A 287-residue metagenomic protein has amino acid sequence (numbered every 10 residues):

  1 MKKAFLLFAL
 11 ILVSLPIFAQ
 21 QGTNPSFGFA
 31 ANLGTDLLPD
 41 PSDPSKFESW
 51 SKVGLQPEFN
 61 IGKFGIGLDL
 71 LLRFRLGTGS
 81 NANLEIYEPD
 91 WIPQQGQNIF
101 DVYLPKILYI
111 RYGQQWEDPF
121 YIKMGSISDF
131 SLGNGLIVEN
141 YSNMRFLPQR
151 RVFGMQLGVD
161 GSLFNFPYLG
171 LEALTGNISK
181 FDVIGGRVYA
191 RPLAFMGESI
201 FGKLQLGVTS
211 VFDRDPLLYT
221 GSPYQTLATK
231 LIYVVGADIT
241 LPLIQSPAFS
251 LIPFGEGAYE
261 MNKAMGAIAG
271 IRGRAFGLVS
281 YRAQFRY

Functional and structural regions predicted by a protein language model:
A4-F18: Sec-dependent N-terminal signal peptides
Q21-P39, P44-W50, L76-N81, P119-Y121 (+3 more regions): Signature for the C-terminal beta-barrel architecture of outer-membrane proteins
K52-G54: Short, solvent-exposed loop/turn segments enriched in Ser/Thr/Gly
P57-I66, Q114-D118: Short, solvent-exposed loop/edge-beta patches enriched in aromatic
F64-Y109, I137: Surface-exposed loop and membrane-interface regions of Gram-negative outer-membrane beta-barrel proteins
L104-D118, I271-G273: Short aromatic-glycine motifs in intrinsically disordered, low-complexity regions
